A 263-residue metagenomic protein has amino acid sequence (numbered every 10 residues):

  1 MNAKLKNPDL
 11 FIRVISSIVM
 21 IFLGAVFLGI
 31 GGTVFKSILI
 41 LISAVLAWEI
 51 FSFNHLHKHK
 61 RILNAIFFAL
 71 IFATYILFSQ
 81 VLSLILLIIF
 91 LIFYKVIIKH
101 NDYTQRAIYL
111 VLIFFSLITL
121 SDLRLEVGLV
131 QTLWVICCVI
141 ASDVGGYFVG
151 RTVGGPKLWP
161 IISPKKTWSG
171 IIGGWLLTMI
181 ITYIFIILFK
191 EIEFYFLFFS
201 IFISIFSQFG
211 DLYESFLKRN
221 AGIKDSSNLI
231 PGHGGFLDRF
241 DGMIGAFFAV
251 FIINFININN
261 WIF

Functional and structural regions predicted by a protein language model:
N2-T167, I171-F202: Membrane-embedded alpha-helical bundles of polytopic integral membrane proteins
I12, L63, N220-M243: Interfacial loop-to-transmembrane junctions
S16, G146-Y147, K166-L177, S207-G210 (+2 more regions): Alpha-helical transmembrane segments that form the membrane-embedded catalytic/substrate-binding core of multi-pass
H55, G154, A221-G222, N257: A generic structural signal for secondary-structure junctions that act as hinges or helix/strand caps at the edges
I181, F185, A249-N254: Hydrophobic alpha-helical transmembrane segments that constitute the membrane-spanning cores of multi-pass membrane
E193-F209, A221, N228, G232: Short amphipathic alpha-helical interaction segments
I252-F263: Juxtamembrane boundary at the C-terminal end of a transmembrane helix
